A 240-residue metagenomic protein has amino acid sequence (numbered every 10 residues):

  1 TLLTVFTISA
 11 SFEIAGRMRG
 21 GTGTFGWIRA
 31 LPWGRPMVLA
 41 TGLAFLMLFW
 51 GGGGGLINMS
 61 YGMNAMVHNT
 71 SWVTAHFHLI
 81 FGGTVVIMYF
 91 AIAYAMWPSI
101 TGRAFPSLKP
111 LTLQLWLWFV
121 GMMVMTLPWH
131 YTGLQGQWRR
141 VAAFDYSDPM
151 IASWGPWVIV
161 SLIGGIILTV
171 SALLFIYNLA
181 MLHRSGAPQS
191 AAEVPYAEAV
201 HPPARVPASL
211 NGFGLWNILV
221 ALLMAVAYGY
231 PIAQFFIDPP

Functional and structural regions predicted by a protein language model:
T1-R19, R35-Y61, S71-A187, A197-A199 (+1 more regions): Hydrophobic cores of alpha-helical transmembrane segments in multi-pass integral membrane proteins
F25-R29, V200-A208: Cytosolic juxtamembrane amphipathic/interface segments immediately preceding and feeding into a transmembrane helix
W27-M37: Histidine/acidic residue-rich metal-binding segments in metalloenzymes
E193: Short, flexible loop/hinge motifs at secondary-structure junctions
